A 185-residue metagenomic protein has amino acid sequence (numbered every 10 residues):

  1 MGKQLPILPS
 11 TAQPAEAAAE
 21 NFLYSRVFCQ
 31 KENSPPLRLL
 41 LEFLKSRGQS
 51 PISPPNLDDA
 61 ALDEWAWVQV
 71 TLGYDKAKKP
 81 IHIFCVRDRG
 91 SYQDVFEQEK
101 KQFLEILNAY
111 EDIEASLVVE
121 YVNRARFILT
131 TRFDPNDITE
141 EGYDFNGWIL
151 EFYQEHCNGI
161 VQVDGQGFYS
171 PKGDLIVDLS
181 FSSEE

Functional and structural regions predicted by a protein language model:
M1-E185: Acidic (Asp/Glu-rich) sequence patches and key acidic residues that form negatively charged surfaces used
